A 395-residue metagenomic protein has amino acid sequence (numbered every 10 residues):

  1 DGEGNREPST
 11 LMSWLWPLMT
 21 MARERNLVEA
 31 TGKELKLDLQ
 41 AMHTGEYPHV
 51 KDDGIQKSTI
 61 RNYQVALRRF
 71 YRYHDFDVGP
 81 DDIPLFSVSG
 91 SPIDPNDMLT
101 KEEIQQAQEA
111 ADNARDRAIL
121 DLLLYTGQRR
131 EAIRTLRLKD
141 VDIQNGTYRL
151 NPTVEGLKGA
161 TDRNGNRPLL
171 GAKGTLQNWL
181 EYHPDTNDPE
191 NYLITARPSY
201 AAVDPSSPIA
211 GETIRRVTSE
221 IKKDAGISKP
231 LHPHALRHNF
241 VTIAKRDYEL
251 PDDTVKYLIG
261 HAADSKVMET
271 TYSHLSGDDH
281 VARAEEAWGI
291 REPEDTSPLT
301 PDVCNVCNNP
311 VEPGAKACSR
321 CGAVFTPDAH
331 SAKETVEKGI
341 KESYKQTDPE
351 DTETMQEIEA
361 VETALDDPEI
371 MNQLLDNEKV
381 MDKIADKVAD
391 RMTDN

Functional and structural regions predicted by a protein language model:
D1-P95: N-terminal core-binding DNA-recognition domain of tyrosine recombinases/integrases
A66, F70, Q144-S207, V217-A225 (+3 more regions): Basic, alpha-helical nucleic-acid-contacting "clamp/cap" segments
K101-E131: Basic, Lys/Arg- and aromatic-enriched nucleic-acid-binding interface segment
L123-N145, P251-T254: Short, charged phosphate-coordinating catalytic segments
V141-I143, K229, E249-T271: Short, polar N-cap/turn motifs at the start of nucleic acid-interacting alpha helices
E155, I259-D295, F325-P327: Catalytic-site neighborhood detector that most strongly recognizes the C-terminal catalytic loop/helix of tyrosine
R237-H261, E357-A360, I370, V380: C-terminal catalytic core of tyrosine-transesterase DNA break-rejoin enzymes
A282-N395: C-terminal secondary-structure termini that scaffold catalytic or DNA-interacting sites
